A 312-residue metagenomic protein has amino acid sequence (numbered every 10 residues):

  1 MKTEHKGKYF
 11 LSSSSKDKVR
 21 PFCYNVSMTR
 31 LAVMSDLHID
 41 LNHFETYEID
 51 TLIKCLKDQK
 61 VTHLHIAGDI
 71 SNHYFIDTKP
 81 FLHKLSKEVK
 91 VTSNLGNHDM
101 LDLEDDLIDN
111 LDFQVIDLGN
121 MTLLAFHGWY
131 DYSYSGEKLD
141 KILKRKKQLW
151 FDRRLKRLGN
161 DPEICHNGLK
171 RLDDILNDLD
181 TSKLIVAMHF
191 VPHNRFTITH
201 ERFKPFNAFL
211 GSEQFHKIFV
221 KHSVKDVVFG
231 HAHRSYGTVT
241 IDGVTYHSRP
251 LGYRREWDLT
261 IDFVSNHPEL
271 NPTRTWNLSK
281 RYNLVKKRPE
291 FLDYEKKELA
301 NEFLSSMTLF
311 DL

Functional and structural regions predicted by a protein language model:
F10, R20-K87, M100-D102, F151-L158: N-terminal active-site segment of His-dependent metallophosphoesterases
M28-A32, V115-A125, Y130, S135 (+3 more regions): Beta-strand-turn-beta hairpins that frame and shape the catalytic cleft of phosphate-ester-processing enzymes
V33-S35, L64-D69, V91-N97, N110-D112 (+3 more regions): Active-site neighborhood of phospho(di)ester-bond hydrolases with catalytic His/Asp-centered motifs
H38-H43, S71-D77, N97-E104, I116 (+4 more regions): Active-site environment of divalent metal-dependent phosphoester hydrolases
I53-L56, D106-N120, L124, G168-S182: Short amphipathic alpha-helices and their capping/turn segments at secondary-structure boundaries
H83-S86, K90-T92, G119-T122, H193-K280: Conserved beta-sheet core of the metallophosphoesterase superfamily
T92-L111, P250, E269-E298: Basic, amphipathic N-terminal segments that precede the first structured/catalytic domain
L124-S182, F190-P205, R274-W276, K280-K287: Active-site-proximal loop/helix segment associated with metal-binding centers of metalloenzymes
